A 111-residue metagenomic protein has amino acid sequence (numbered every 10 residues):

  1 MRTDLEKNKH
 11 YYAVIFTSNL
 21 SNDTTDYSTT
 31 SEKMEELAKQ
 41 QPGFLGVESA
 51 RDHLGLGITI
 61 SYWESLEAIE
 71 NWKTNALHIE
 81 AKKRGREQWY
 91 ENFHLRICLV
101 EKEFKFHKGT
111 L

Functional and structural regions predicted by a protein language model:
M1-G57, A68-K73, Y90-L111: Short S/T/G/P-rich N-terminal loop/turn motif that feeds into the first structured element of a domain
E64-L66: Short loop-to-helix capping motifs
G85-Q88: Short, conserved catalytic or adaptor-binding loops enriched in Gly and charged residues
